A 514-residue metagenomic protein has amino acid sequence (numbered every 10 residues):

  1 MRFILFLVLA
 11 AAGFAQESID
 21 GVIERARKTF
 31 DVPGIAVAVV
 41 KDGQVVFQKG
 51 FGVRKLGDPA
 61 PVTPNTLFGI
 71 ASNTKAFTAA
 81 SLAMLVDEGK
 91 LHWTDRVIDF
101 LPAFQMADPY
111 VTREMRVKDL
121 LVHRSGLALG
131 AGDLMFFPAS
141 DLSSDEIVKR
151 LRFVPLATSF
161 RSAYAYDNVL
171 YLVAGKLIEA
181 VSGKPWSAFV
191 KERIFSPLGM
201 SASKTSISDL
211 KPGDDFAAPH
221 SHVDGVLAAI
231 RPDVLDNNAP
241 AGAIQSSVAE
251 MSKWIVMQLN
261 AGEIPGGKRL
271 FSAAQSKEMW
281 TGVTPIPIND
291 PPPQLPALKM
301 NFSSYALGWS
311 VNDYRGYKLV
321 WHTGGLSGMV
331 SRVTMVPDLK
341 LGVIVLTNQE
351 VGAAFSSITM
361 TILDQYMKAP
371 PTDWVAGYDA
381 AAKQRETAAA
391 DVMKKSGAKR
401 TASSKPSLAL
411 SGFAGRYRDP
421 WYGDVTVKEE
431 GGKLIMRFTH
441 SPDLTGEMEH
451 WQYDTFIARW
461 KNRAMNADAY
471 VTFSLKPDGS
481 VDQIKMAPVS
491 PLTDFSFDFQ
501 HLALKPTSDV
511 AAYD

Functional and structural regions predicted by a protein language model:
M1-L7: Sec-dependent signal peptide recognition, specifically the positively charged N-region followed immediately by
A10-G13: N-terminal signal peptide c-region/cleavage motif recognized by signal peptidases
Q16-Q48, L134, E179-E192, S196 (+1 more regions): Catalytic loop of the DD-peptidase/beta-lactamase superfamily, centered on the K-T-G motif and neighboring
V53-N168, G175, S182-K184, E192 (+2 more regions): Active-site-proximal loop and beta-strand segments within enzyme catalytic domains
